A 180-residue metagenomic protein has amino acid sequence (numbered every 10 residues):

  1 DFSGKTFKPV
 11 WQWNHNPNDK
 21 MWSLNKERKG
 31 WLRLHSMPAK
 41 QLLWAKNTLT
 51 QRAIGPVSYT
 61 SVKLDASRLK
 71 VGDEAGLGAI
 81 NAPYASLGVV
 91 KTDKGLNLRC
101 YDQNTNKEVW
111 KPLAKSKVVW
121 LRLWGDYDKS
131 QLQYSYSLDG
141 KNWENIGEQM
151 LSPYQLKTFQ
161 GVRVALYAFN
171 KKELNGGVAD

Functional and structural regions predicted by a protein language model:
D1-D180: Extracellular glycan-recognition regions
